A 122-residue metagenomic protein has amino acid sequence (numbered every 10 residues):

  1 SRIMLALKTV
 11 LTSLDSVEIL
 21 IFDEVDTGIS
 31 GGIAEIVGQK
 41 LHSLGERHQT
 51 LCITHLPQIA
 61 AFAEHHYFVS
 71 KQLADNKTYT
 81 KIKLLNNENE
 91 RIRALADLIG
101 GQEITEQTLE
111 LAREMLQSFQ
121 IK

Functional and structural regions predicted by a protein language model:
S1-L20, L44: GG-anchored amphipathic helix commonly corresponding to the ABC/SMC/Rad50 NBD signature/C-loop
V10, T27, A74: Short, glycine-/Ser/Thr-/acidic-enriched flexible segments
L14-D15, T27-E35: Conserved D-loop-proximal element of ABC-family nucleotide-binding domains
D23-E24: Walker B catalytic acidic pair
G32-K122: C-terminal lobe/lid and adjacent interdomain/linker elements of RecA-like ASCE P-loop ATPase modules
